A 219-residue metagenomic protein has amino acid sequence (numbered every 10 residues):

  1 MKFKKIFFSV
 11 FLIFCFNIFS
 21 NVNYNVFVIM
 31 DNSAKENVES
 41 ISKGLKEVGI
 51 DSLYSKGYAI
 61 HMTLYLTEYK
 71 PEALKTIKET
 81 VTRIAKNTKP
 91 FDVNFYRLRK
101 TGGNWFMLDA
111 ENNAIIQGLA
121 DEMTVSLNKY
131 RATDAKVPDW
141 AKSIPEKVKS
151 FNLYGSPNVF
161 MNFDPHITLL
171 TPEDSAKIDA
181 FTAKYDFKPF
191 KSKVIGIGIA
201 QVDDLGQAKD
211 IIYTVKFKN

Functional and structural regions predicted by a protein language model:
M1-F8: Bacterial N-terminal signal peptides that target proteins for export
L12: Polar, low-complexity loop segments and adjacent catalytic/binding residues used for recognizing and processing sugar
C15-N17: N-terminal signal peptide c-region/cleavage motif recognized by signal peptidases
S20-D92, K100, A110-G196, D204 (+1 more regions): Basic, often amphipathic N-terminal segments
R97: Structured, acidic catalytic/metal-binding patches in enzyme active sites
W105: Short active-site oxyanion
